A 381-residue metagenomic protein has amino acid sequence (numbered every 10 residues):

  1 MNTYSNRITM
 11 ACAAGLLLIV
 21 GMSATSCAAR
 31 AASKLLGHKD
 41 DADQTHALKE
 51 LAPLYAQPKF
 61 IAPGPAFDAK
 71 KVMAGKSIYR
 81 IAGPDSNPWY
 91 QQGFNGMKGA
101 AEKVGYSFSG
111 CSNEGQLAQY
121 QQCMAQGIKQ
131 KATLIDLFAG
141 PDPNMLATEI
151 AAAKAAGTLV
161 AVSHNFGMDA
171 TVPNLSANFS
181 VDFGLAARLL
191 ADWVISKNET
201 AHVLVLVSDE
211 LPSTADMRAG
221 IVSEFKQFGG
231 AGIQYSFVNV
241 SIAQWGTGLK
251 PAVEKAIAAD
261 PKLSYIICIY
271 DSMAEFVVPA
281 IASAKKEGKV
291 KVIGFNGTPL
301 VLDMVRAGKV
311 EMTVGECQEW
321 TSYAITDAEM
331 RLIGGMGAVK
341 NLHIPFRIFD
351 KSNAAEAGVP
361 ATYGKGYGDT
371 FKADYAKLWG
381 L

Functional and structural regions predicted by a protein language model:
T3-R7, C27-L381: A residue-level marker of the well-folded mature domains of exported/periplasmic proteins
R7-L18: Sec-dependent N-terminal signal peptides
I19-C27: C-terminal segment of classical bacterial N-terminal signal peptides
